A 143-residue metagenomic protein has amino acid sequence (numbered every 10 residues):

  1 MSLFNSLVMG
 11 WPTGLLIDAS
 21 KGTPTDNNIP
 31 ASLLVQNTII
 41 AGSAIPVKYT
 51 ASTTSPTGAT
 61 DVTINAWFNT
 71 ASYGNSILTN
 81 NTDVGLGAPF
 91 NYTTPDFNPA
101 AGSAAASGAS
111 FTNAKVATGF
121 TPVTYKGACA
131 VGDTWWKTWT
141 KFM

Functional and structural regions predicted by a protein language model:
M1-M143: Extracellular beta-rich repeat passengers
